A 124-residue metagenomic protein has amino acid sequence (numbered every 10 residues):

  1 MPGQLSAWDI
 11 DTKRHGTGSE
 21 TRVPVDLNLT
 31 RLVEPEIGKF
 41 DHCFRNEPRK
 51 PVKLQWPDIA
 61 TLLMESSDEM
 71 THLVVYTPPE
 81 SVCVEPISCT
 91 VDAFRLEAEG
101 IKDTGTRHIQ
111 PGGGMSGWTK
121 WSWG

Functional and structural regions predicted by a protein language model:
M1-S67: Active-site/ligand-binding surface loops and adjacent short beta/alpha elements that line catalytic pockets across
W8, T71, V91-F94, S116: A broad, structure-centric signal for solvent-exposed, well-ordered loop/edge residues that line or flank functional
N46-P48, Y76-P78, G112-G113: A structural signal for short secondary-structure junctions
R49-P51, M70-H72, T106: Short, acidic/polar N-cap/turn motifs at the starts of alpha helices
W56-D92: Glycine-rich active-site loops that engage anionic ligands at enzyme catalytic sites
V84-H108: A conserved acidic, glycine/proline-rich C-terminal tail/linker
R107-G124: Short Pro-Gly-centered flexible turn/kink motifs
